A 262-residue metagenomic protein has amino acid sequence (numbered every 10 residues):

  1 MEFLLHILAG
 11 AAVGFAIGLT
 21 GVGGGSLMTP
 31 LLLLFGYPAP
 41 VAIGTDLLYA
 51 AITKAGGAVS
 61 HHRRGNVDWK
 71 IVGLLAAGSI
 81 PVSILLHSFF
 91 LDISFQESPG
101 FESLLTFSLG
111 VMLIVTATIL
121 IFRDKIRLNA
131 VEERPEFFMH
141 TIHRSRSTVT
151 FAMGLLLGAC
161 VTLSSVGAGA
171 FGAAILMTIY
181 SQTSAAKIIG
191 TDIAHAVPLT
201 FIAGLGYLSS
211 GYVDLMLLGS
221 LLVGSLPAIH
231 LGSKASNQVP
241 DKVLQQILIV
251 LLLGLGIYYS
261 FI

Functional and structural regions predicted by a protein language model:
M1-A9, F35, R63-L163, T178 (+1 more regions): Juxtamembrane transmembrane-helix boundary motif
G14, T20-V72: Juxtamembrane transmembrane-helix termini in multi-pass membrane transport proteins
G14-F15, L31, A58-V59, G158-A159 (+3 more regions): Alpha-helical transmembrane segments of multipass membrane proteins
G23-G24, A55, P81, L85 (+2 more regions): Residue positions within transmembrane alpha-helices of multi-pass solute transporters
M28-V41, F171-K187: Interfacial segments of multi-pass membrane proteins
P30, D46, H87-S88, A170 (+2 more regions): Transmembrane alpha-helix boundary and packing residues in multipass membrane permease domains and related
I43-A51, A76, I80, I189-V197 (+2 more regions): Transmembrane helix-bundle signature of multi-pass membrane transporters/permeases
